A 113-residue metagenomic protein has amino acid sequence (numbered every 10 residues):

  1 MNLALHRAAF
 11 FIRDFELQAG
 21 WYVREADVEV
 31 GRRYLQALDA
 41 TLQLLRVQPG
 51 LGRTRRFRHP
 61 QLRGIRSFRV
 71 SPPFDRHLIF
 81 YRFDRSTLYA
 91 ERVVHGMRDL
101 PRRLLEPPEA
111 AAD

Functional and structural regions predicted by a protein language model:
M1-A37, T41, D113: Arg/Lys-rich, positively charged N-terminal/basic patches that mediate binding to nucleic acids
M1-L3, G64-R66, D75: Short amphipathic alpha-helical segments
R32, R53, M97: Gly/Ser/Thr-rich helix-start
Q43-P72: A short, surface-exposed loop/turn module that caps and links secondary-structure elements
V70-D113: Enriched for short, Lys/Arg-rich terminal
